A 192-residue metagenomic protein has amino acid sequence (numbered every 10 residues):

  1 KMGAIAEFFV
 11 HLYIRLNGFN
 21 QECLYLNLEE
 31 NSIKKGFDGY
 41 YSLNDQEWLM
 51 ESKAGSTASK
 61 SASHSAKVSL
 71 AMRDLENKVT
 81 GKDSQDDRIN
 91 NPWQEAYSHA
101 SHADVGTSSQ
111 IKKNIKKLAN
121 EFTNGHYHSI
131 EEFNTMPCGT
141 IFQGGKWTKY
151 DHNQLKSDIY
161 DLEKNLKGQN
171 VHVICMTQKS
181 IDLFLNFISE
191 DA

Functional and structural regions predicted by a protein language model:
K1-F8: Interdomain/boundary linker segments immediately adjacent to catalytic/signaling cores
F8-L16: Amphipathic alpha-helical segments that form well-ordered structural scaffolds and often line/cohere around active
L16-F37: A short acidic/basic microdomain associated with nuclease active sites
N20-Q21, A71, N165-N170: Charged, terminal alpha-helix-loop-beta segments that serve as non-catalytic nucleic-acid engagement and/or assembly
Y41-L49: Active-site beta-strand-loop-beta-strand hairpin of nuclease catalytic cores that positions key catalytic residues
N44, E131-N153, T177-K179: Short, flexible beta-strand-to-coil junctions
A54-I141: Catalytic cores of nucleic-acid endonucleases
H152-A192: Charge-rich, low-complexity intrinsically disordered segments
